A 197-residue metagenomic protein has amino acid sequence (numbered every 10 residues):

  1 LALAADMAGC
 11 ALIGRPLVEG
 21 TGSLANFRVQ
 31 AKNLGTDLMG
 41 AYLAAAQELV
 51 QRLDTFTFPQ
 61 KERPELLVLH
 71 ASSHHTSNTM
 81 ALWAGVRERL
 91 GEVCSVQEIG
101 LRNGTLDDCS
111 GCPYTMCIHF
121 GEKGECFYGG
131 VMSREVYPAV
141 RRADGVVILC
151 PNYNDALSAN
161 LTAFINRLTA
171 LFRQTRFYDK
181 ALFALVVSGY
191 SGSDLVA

Functional and structural regions predicted by a protein language model:
L1-Q97, G129-V131, E135-R142, I148-C150 (+1 more regions): FMN-binding flavodoxin-like domain, especially the glycine-rich phosphate-binding loop
E98, G104-Y137: Cysteine-cluster motifs in flexible loop/terminal segments that predominantly coordinate metals
